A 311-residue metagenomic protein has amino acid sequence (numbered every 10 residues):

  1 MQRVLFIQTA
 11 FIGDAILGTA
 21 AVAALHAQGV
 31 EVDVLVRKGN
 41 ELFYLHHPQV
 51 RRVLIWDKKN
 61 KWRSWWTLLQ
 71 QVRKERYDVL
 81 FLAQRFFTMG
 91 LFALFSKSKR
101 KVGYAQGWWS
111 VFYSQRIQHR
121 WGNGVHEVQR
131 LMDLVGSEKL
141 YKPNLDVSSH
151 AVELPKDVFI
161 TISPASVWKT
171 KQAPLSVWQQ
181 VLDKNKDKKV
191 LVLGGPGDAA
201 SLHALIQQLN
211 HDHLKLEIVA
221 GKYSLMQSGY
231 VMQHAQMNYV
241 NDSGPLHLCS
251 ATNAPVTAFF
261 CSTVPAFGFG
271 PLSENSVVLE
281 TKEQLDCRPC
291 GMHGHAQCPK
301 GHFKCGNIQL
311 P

Functional and structural regions predicted by a protein language model:
M1-P311: Catalytic machinery of carbohydrate-active enzymes, primarily nucleotide-sugar-dependent glycosyltransferases
